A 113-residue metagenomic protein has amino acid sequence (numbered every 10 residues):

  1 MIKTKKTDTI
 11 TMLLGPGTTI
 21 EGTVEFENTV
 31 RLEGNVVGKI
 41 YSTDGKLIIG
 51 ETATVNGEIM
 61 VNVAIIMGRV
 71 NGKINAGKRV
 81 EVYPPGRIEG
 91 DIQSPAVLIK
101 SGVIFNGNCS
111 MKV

Functional and structural regions predicted by a protein language model:
M1-D8: Terminal amphipathic alpha-helical/low-complexity segments used for targeting or macromolecular assembly
T7, I104-G107, M111-V113: STAS-like cytosolic regulatory interaction modules
T11, G17, T23, T29 (+14 more regions): Detector for repetitive beta-architecture
